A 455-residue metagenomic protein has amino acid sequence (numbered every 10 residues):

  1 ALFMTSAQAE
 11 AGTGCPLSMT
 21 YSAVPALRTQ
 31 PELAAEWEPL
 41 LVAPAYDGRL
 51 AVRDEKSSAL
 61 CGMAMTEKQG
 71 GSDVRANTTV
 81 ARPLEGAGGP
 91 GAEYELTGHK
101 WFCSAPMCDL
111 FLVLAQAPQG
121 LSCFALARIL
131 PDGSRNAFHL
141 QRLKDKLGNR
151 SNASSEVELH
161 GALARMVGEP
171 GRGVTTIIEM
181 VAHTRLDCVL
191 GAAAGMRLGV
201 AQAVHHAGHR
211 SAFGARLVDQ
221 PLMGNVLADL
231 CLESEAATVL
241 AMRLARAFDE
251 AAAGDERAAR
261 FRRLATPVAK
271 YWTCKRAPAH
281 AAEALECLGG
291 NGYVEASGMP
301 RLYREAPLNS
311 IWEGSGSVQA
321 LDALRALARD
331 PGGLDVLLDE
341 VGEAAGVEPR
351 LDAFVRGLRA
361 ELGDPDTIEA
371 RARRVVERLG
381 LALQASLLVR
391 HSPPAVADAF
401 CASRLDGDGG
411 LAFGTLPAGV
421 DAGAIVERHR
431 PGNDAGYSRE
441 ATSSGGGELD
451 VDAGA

Functional and structural regions predicted by a protein language model:
A1-V52, S104-A105, E305, W312 (+1 more regions): Internal helix-loop-helix
G91-A137: A short core secondary-structure module
D132, E156-T184, A201-V218, P331 (+1 more regions): A glycine-rich, basic-preceded beta-loop-alpha segment at the flavin cofactor/substrate interface of flavin-utilizing
S134-H160: Flexible, small-/acidic-enriched active-site or ligand-binding loops
E235-K270, E286, R359-A372, V376 (+1 more regions): C-terminal helix-coil-helix/basic helical segment that borders enzyme active sites and/or dimer interfaces and provides
R260, Y271, K275-P307, E313: Extended amphipathic alpha-helical segments with heptad-repeat/coiled-coil character used for oligomerization, fusion
L302, A306-A345, V376-Q384, S392: C-terminal catalytic subdomain
E340-A441, G454: C-terminal amphipathic alpha-helical interaction region
